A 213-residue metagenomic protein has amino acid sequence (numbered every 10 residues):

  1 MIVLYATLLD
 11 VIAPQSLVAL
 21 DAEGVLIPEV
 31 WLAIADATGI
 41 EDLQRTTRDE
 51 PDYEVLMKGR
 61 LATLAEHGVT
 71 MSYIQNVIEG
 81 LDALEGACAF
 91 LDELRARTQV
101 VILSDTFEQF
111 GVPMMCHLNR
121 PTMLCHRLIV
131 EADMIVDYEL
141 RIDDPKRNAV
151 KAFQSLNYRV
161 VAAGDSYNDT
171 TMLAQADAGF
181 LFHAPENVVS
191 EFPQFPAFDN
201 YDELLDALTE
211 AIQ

Functional and structural regions predicted by a protein language model:
I2-R127, E131-A132: Alpha-helical substrate-recognition element adjacent to the catalytic core
V100, S104-D105, Y158-D199: Acidic, Mg2+-coordinating phosphoryl-transfer loop and its flanking beta/alpha structural elements, shared across
E108-V112, D169-T170, L205: Short, well-ordered alpha-helical microsegments
Q109-V160, E191: Substrate-recognition "cap/lid" segment bordering the active-site pocket of phosphatases
H126-E131, A184-V188, D202-L204: Short, acidic/turn-prone active-site loops that include or flank metal/cofactor- and phosphate-binding residues
A207-I212: Short amphipathic alpha-helix with an adjacent loop that forms part of the alpha/beta core around
